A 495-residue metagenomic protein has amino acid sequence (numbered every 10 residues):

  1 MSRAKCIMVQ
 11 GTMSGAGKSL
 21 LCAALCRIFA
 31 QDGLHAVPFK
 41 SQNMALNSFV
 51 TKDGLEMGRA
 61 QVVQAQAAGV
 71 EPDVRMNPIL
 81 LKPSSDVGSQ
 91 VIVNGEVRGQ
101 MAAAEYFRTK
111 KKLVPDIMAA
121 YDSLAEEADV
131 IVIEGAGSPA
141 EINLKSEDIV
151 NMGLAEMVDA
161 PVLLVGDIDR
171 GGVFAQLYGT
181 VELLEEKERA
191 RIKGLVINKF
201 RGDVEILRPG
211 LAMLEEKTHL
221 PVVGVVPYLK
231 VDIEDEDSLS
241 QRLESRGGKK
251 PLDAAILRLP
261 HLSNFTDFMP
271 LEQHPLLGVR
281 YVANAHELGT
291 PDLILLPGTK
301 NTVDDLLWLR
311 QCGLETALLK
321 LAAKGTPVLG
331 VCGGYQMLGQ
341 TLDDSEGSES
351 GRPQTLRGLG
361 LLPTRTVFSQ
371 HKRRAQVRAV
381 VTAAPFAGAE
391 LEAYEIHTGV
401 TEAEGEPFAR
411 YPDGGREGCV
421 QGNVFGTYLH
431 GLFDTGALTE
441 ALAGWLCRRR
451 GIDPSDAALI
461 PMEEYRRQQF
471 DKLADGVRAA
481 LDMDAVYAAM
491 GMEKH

Functional and structural regions predicted by a protein language model:
M1-K320, P327, D344-G347, Q370-H371 (+1 more regions): Flexible phosphate-sensing "switch/lid" loops adjacent to ATP/NTP-binding sites across phosphate-transfer
C332: Catalytic nucleophile serine of serine hydrolases, specifically the conserved "nucleophile elbow" pentapeptide
G339-G347, G351: Extracellular/periplasmic helix-exit of transmembrane alpha-helices
S348-A375: Conserved P-loop NTPase catalytic core
